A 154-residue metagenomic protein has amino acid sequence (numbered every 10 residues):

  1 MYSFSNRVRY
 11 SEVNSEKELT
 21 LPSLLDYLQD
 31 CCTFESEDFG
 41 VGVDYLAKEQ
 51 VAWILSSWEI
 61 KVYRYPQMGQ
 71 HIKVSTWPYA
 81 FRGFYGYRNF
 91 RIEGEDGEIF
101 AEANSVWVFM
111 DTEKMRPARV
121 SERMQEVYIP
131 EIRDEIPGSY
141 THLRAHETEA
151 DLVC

Functional and structural regions predicted by a protein language model:
M1-H71: Hydrophobic, proline/glycine-rich low-complexity stretches
F4-N6, W58, V74, R88 (+1 more regions): Hydrophobic residues positioned within well-ordered beta-strands of beta-sheet architectures
K17, T76, M115: Hydrophobic pocket/interface hotspot
E59-E95: Hydrophobic beta-sheet segments that form the core/acyl-binding groove of ACP/CoA-dependent acyl-chain-processing
F81-Y128: Contiguous mid-protein beta-loop-alpha structural module that forms a pocket-lining wall or clamp of enzyme active
T141-T148: Conserved small/polar residues in nucleotide/adenosyl-binding loops
L152-C154: Hydrophobic alpha-helical segments, chiefly the membrane-spanning helices and signal/signal-anchor peptides
